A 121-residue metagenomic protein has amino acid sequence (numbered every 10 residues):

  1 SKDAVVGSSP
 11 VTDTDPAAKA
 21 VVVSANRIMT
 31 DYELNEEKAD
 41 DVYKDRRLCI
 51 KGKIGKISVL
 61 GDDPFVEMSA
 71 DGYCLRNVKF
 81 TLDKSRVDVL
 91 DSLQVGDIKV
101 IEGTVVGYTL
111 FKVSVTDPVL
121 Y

Functional and structural regions predicted by a protein language model:
K2-Y121: OB-fold and OB-like single-stranded nucleic-acid-recognition modules and their adjacent interaction interfaces
